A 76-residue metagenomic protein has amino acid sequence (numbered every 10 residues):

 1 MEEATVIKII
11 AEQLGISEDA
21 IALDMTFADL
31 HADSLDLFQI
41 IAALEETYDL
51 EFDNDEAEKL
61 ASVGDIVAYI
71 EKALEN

Functional and structural regions predicted by a protein language model:
M1, V6, T26, S62-D65: Residue-level recognition of oxygen-bearing side chains
M1-D19, E71-N76: Thiotemplate assembly-line natural product biosynthesis machinery
K8, A42-A43: Core alpha-helical elements of the protein kinase catalytic domain, predominantly the helix directly N-terminal
Q13-D29, Y48-K59: Phosphopantetheine carrier-protein modules
D36: Two-component histidine kinase catalytic core, primarily the HATPase_c
Q39: Conserved alpha-helix in the HATPase_c
L50-N76: C-terminal structural segments of small proteins and small subunits
